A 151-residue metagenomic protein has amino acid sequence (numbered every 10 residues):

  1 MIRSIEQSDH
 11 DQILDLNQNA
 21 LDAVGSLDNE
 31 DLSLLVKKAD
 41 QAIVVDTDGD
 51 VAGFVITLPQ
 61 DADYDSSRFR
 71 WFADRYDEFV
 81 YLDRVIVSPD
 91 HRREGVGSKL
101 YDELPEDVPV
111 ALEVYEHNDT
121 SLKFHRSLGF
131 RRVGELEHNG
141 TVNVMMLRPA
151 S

Functional and structural regions predicted by a protein language model:
M1-I13: A short beta-loop-alpha structural element at the N-terminal edge of CoA-dependent acyl/N-acetyltransferase catalytic
D22-D48, A62: Active-site rim helix/loop that mediates acceptor-substrate recognition in acyltransferases
D50-G53, T120: Glycine-rich acetyl-CoA-binding "A-motif" of GNAT/NAT acetyltransferases
I56-R84, R92: Conserved acyl-donor/pantetheine-binding loop and adjacent beta-alpha core of acyl/acetyltransferases and related
V87-E106, K123-S127: Conserved acetyl-CoA-binding loop-helix of GNAT-fold acetyltransferases
S98, E116-E135: Conserved active-site alpha-helix within GNAT-family acetyltransferase domains
Y101, E106-N118: Conserved GNAT acetyl-CoA-binding A-motif
E135-S151: C-terminal "cap" of GNAT-fold acetyltransferases
